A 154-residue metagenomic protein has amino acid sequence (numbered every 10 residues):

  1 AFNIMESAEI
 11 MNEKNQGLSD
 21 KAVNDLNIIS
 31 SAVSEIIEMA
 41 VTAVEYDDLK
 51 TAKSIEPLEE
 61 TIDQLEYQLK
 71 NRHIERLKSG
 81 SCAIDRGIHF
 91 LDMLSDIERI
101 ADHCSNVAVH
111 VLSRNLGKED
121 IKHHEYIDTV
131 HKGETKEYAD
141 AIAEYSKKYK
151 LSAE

Functional and structural regions predicted by a protein language model:
A1-E154: Cytosolic, long alpha-helical scaffolding segments
